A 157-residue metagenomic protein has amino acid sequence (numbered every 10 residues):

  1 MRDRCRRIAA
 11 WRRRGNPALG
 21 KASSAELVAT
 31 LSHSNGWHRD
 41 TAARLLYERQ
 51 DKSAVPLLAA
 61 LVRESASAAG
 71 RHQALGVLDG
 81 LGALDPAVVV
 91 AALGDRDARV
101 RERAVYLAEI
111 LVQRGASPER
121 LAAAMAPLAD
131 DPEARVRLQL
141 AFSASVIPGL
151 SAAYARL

Functional and structural regions predicted by a protein language model:
M1-S23: Beta-propeller domains with acidic blade repeats across secreted/periplasmic ectodomains and cytosolic WD/CNH propellers
W11-P17, G36-Q50, A69-A83, V88-G94 (+4 more regions): Structural detector for internal amphipathic alpha-helices that build alpha-solenoid repeat scaffolds
G20-S32: Short, cationic low-complexity segments
L31-S32, V62-A66, L93-R96, L128-P132: Alpha-solenoid helical repeat architecture
S53-L57, L61: Short, charge-rich amphipathic alpha-helical segments embedded in non-transmembrane helical bundles/solenoids
A152: Electropositive nucleic-acid-contacting surfaces
